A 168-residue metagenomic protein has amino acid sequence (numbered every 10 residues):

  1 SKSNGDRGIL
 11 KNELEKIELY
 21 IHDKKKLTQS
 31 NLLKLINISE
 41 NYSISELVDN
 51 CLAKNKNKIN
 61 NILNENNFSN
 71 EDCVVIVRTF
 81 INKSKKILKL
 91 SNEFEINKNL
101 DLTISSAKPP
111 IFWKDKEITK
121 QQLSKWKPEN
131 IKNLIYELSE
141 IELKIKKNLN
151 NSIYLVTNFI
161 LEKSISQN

Functional and structural regions predicted by a protein language model:
S1-E46, N50: Long, charge-dense, solvent-exposed interaction surfaces that engage phosphate-rich ligands
D23, S43-L52, K58-N168: C-terminal alpha-helical interaction modules of replication/initiation AAA+ assemblies
